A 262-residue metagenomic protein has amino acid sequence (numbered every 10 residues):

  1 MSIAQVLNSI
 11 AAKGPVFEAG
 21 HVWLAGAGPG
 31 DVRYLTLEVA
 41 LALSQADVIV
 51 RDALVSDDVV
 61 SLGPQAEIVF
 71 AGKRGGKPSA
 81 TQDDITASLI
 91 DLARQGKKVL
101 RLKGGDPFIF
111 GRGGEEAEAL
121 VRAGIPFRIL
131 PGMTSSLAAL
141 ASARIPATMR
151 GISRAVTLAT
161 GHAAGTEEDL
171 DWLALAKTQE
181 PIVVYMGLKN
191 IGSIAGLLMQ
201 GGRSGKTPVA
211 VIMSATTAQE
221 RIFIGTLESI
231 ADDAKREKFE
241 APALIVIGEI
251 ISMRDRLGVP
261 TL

Functional and structural regions predicted by a protein language model:
M1-K13, A19-L24, R94-V99, A155 (+1 more regions): A contiguous loop/helix-start segment that scaffolds small-molecule binding in enzyme catalytic cores
M1-V32, L37-M133, A231, A243: Class I S-adenosyl-L-methionine
D31, D106-T178, R221-I224: Class I SAM-dependent methyltransferase SAM-binding "motif I" and its flanking Rossmann-like core
V59, L120, A139-L140, I194 (+1 more regions): Hydrophobic packing residues within well-ordered alpha-helices of enzyme cores
S61, K77-D84, A138-L140, E167 (+1 more regions): Short, charged, surface-exposed secondary-structure boundary motifs
G63, A143-R144, L198, G202: Active-site catalytic pocket residues across diverse enzymes, especially alpha/beta-hydrolases
E67-K73, G124-R128, A147-R154, G202-V211: Short hydrophobic/aromatic-enriched beta-strand-loop microsegments
V69-T81, G151-A159, I182-V183: Acidic/glycine-enriched edge-of-secondary-structure segments
